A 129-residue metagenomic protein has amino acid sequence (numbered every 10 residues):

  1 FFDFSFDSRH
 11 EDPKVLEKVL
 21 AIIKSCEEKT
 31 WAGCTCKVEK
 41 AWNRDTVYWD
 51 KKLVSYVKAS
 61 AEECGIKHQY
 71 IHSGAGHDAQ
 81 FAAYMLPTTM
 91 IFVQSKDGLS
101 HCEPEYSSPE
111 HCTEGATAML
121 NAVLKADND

Functional and structural regions predicted by a protein language model:
F1-F2, W31-C34: Short gly/pro-enriched beta-turn/loop segments at secondary-structure junctions
F1-K18, W42: Midchain, well-structured core segments that form catalytic/ion-binding scaffolds
S5, I71, H101: Generic anion/oxyanion-binding catalytic loop in active/binding sites
D7, E28, E62, Y84 (+1 more regions): Hydrophobic alpha-helix feature that most strongly marks membrane-spanning transmembrane helices and their immediate
K14-V15, L20-S25, V93-D129: His/Asp/Glu-rich mid-to-C-terminal helical/loop segments that flank catalytic regions of hydrolases
K24-A32: A common structural junction motif
T35, E39-Q94: Active-site-adjacent substrate-binding region of metalloamidase/peptidase-like peptide-processing proteins
